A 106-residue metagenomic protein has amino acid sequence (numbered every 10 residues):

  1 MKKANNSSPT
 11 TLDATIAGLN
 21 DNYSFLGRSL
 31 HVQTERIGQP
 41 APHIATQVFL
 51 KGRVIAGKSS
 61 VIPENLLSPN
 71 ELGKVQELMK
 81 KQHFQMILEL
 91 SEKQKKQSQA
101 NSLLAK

Functional and structural regions predicted by a protein language model:
M1-K106: N- and C-terminal low-complexity/disordered segments
